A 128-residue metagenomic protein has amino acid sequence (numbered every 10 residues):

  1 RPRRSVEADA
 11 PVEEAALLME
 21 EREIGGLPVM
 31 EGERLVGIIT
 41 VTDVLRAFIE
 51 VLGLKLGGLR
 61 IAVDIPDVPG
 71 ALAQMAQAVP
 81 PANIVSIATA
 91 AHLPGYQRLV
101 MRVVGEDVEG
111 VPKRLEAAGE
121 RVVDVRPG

Functional and structural regions predicted by a protein language model:
R1-L17, V29-M30, L35-V36, R60-V68 (+1 more regions): Bateman/CBS regulatory modules and CBS-like beta-alpha motifs in cytosolic regions of diverse proteins
S5, I38, M101-V104: Active-site-adjacent beta-strand anchor residues
S5-E23, V29-M30, F48, L72-P81 (+1 more regions): The conserved cystathionine-beta-synthase
G25, M30, V36-V44: Short hydrophobic beta-strand motif reused across regulatory alpha/beta modules
L45-G128: A conserved regulatory-domain signal marking ACT and ACT-like small-molecule sensing domains and adjacent regulatory
